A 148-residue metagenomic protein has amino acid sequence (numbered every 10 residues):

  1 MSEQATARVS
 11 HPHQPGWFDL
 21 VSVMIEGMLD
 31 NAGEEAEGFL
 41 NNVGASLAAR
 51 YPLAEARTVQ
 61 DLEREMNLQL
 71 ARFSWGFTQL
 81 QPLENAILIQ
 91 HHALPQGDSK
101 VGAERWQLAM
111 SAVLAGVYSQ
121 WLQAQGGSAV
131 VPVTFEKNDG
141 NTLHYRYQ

Functional and structural regions predicted by a protein language model:
M1-G97, V101-L108, N138: N-terminal accessory segment detector
Y51, Y118, Y145-Y147: Sequence-level detector for tyrosine residue identity
L80-I89, S128-Q148: Short terminal or interdomain "cap/linker" segment that borders an active site or interface and mediates
K100-P132: Long, amphipathic alpha-helical coupling/dimerization segments that relay conformational signals between
